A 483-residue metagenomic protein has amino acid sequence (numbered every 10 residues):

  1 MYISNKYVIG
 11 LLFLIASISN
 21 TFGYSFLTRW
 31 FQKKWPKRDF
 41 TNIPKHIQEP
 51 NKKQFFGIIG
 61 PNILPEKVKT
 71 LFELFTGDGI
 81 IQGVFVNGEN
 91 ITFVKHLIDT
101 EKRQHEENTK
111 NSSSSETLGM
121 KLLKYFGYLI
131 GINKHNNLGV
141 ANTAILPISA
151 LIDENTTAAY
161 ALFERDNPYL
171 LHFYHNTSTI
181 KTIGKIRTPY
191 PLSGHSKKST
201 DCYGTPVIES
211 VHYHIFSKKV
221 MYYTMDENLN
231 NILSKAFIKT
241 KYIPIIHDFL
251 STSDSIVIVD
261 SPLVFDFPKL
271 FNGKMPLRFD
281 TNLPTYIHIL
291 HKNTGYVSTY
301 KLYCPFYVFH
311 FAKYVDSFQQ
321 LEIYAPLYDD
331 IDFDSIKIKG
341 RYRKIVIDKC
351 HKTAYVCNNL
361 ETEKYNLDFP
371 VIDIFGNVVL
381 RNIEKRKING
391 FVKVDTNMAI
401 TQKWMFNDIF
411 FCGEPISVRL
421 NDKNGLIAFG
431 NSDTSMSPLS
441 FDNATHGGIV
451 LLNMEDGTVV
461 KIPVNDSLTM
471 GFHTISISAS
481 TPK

Functional and structural regions predicted by a protein language model:
M1-I3: N-terminal secretory signal peptides that target proteins for export/translocation
N5-I18: Cleavable N-terminal signal peptides of Sec/SRP-targeted secreted and luminal proteins
I18-S19, S25: N-terminal targeting/anchor module and adjacent flexible "hinge" preceding the catalytic domain
Y24-K483: Beta-propeller domains
